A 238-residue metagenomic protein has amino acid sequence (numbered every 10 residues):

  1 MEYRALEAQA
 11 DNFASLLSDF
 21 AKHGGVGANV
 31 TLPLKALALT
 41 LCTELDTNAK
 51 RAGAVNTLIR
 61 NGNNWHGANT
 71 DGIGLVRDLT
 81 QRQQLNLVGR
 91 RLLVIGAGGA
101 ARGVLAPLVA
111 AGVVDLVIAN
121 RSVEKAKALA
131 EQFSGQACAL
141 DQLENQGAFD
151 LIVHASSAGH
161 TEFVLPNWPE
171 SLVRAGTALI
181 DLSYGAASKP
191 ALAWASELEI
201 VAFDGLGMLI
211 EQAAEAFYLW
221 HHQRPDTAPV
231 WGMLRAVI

Functional and structural regions predicted by a protein language model:
M1-Q83: Phosphate/diphosphate ligand-binding glycine-rich loop within oxidoreductases
R4, L116-V117, F203: Conserved beta-strand positions in the Rossmann-like core of class I SAM-dependent methyltransferases
L32-L39, G99-A100, S157-T161, Y184-G185: Short glycine-rich anion-binding loops that position phosphate/pyrophosphate groups of nucleotides and phosphorylated
N69-G72, L79, Q83, V88-V113 (+1 more regions): Glycine-rich adenosine-cofactor-binding loop
G72, T177-T227, M233: Rossmann-fold NAD(P)-binding glycine/threonine-rich loop
A110-D115, E197-V201: Conserved S-adenosyl-L-methionine
A111-F133: NAD(P)-binding Rossmann-fold cofactor-contacting core
Q132-F203: Rossmann-like adenosine-cofactor binding region
